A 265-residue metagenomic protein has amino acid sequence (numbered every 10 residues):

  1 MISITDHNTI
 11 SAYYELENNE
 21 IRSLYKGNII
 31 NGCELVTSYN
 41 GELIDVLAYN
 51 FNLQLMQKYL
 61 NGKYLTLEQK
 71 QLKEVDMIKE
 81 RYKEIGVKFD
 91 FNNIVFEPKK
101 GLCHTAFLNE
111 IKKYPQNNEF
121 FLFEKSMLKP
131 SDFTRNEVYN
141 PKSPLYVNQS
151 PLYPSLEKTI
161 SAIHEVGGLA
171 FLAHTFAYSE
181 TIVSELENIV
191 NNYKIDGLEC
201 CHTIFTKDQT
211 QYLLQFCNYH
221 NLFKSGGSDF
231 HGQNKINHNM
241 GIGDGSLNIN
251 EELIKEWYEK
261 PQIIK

Functional and structural regions predicted by a protein language model:
M1-E110, G197-L222, G227-K235: A metal-dependent hydrolase metal-coordination microenvironment
K83, K112-Q116, E165-F171: Short helix-capping and hinge/turn segments at secondary-structure transitions, especially at repeat and domain
V87-T159: Hydrophobic, aromatic-enriched interface-forming segments
P141, F171-H174, G197-C200: Short beta-strands and strand-loop turn motifs
Y146-S179, V183-N191: Conserved, well-ordered alpha-helix/loop/beta-strand core segments that scaffold catalytic motifs
E187-C201, M240-K265: Structural recognition of alpha->loop->beta junctions
